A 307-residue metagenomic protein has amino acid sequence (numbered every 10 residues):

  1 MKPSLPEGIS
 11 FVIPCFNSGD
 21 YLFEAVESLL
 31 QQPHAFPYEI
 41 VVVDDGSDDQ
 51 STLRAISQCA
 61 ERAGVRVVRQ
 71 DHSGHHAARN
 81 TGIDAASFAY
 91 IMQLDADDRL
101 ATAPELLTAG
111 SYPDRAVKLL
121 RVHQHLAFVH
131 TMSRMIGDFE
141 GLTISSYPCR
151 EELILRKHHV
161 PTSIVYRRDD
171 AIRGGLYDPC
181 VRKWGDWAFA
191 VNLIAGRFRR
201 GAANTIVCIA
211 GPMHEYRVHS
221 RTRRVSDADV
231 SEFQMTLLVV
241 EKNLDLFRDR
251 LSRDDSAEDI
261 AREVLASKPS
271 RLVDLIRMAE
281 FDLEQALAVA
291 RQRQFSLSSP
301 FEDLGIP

Functional and structural regions predicted by a protein language model:
M1-V239, D245-L251, A290, F295-G305: Nucleotide-sugar donor-binding/catalytic module of glycosyltransferases that assemble extracellular/cell-envelope
A228-L238, S256-P307: Non-catalytic, C-terminal membrane-associated alpha-helical segments of glycosyltransferases
